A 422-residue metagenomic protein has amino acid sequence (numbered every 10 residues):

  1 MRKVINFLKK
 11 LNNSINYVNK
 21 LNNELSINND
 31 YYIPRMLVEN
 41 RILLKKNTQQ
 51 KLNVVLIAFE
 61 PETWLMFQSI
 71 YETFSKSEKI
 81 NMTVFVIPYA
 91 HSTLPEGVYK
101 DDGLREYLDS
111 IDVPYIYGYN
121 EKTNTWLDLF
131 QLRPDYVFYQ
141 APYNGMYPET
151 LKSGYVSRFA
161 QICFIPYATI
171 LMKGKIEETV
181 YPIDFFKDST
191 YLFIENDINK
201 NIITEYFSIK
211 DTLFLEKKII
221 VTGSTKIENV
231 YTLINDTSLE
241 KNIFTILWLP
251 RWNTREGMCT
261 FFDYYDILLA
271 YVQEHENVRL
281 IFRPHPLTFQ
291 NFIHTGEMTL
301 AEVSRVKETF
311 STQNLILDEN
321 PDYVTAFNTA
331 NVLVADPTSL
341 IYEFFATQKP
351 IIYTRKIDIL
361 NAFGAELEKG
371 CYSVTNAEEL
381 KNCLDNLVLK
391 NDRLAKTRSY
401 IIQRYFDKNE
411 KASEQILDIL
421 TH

Functional and structural regions predicted by a protein language model:
M1-T48: Membrane-proximal basic amphipathic "stem/tether" segments
I33-P61, P142, L247-P250: Nucleotide-activated donor-dependent transferases that construct or modify glycoconjugates
V55-N229: Active-site and donor-binding regions of nucleotide-sugar-utilizing enzymes
L65-I70, I219, S224-E302, V374 (+2 more regions): Conserved catalytic-core segment of nucleotide-activated headgroup transferases in glycan assembly
C163-F164, E319-A362: A donor-sugar binding/catalytic signature common to diverse glycosyltransferases and related nucleotide-sugar
G296-E319: Nucleotide-activated donor-binding/catalytic signature segment of Leloir-type glycosyltransferases, i.e., the conserved
F363-C383: Change "using UDP/GDP/dTDP sugars" to "using nucleotide sugars
A377-E378, N382-H422: C-terminal amphipathic helix plus adjacent low-complexity, charged tail appended to glycosyltransferase catalytic
